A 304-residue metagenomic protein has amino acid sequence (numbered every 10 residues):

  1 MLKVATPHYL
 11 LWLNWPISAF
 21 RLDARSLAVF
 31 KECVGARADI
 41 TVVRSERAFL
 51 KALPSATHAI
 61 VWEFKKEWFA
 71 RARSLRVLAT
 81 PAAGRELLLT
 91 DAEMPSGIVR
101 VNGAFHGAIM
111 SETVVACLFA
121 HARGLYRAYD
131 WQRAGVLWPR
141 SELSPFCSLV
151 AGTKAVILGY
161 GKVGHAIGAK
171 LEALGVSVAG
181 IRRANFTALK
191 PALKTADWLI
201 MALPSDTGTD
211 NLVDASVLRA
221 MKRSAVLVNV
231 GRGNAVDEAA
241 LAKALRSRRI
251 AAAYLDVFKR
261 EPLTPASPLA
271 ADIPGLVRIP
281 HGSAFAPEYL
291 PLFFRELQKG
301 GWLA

Functional and structural regions predicted by a protein language model:
M1-A56: N-terminal glycine-/charge-rich "phosphate-binding" loop or analogous flexible N-terminal tail
L2-K3, S26, N102-F105, I109-T113 (+2 more regions): C-terminal helix-to-coil terminal segments
V43-A52, K66-F69, R182-A196: Short acidic low-complexity segments
A52-P54, F69-A72, V150, K190-K194 (+2 more regions): A short, aliphatic-rich alpha-helical micro-motif
S55-R133: Phosphate/diphosphate ligand-binding glycine-rich loop within oxidoreductases
A128-A166: Glycine-rich NAD(P)-binding loop of Rossmann-like domains
A179: Conserved beta-strand positions in the Rossmann-like core of class I SAM-dependent methyltransferases
R183-P268: Rossmann-like adenosine-cofactor binding region
